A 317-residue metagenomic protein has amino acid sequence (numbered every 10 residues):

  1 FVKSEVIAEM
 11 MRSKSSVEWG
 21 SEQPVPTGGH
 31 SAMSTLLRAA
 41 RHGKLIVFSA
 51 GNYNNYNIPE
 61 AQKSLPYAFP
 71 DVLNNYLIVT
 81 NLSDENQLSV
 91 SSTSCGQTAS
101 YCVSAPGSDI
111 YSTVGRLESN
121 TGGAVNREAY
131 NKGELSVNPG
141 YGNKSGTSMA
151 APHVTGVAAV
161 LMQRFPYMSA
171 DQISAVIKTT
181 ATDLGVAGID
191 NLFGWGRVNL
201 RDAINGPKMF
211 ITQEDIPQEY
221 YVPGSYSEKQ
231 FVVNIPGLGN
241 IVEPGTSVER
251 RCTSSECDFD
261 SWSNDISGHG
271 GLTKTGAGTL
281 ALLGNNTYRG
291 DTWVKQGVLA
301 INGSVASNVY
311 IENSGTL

Functional and structural regions predicted by a protein language model:
F1-D71, L135-S145, M149-A151: Substrate-binding/access-modulating region of protease and related hydrolase catalytic domains
A40-G43, A50-Y53, T80-S83, C95 (+8 more regions): Sec/Tat-exported extracytoplasmic proteins
H42, P66-A159, Q163: Extracellular S/T/G-rich loop segment that most often corresponds to the catalytic His/Ser-adjacent loop
N57-A61, D171, G194, D265-S267 (+1 more regions): Surface-exposed loop/turn positions within long extracellular repeat scaffolds, especially the passenger domains
N75-I78, Q163-I241, E249-R251, S255-E256: C-terminal subdomain of the subtilisin-like protease fold in secreted/lumenal serine endopeptidases
P236, G245-S247, R251, Q296 (+1 more regions): Tight coil/turn sites that cap or link beta-strands
